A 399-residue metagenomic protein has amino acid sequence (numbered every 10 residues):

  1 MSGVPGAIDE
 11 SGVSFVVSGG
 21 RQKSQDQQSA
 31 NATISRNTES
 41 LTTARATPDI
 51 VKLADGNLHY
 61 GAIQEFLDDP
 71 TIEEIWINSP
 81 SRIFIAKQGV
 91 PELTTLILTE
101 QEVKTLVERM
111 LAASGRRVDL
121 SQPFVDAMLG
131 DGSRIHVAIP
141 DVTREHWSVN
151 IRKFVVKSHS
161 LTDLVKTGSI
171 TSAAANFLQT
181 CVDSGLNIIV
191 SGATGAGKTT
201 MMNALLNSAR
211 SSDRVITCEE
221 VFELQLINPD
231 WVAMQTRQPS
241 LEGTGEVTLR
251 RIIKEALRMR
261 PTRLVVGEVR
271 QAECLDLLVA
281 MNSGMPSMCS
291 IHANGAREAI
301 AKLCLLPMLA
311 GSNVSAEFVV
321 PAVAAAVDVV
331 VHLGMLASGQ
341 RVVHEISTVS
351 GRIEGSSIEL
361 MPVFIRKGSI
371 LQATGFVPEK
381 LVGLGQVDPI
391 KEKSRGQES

Functional and structural regions predicted by a protein language model:
M1-L93: N-terminal anchoring/assembly modules that precede and organize ATP-driven motor systems
T43-G56, S338-S399: NTP-binding/hydrolysis catalytic cores, primarily Walker-type P-loop NTPases
D69, R82, A86, V90-S184: P-loop NTP-binding catalytic core
A175, L186-I188, A204-A325, H332: Switch/coupling sub-region of P-loop NTPases
G192: The Walker A (P-loop) glycine that initiates the GxxxxGKT/S ATP-binding motif of P-loop NTPases
G195: Walker A (P-loop) phosphate-binding loop of P-loop NTPases
K198: Conserved lysine of the Walker
M201: Hydrophobic positions on the alpha1 helix immediately C-terminal to the Walker A/P-loop
